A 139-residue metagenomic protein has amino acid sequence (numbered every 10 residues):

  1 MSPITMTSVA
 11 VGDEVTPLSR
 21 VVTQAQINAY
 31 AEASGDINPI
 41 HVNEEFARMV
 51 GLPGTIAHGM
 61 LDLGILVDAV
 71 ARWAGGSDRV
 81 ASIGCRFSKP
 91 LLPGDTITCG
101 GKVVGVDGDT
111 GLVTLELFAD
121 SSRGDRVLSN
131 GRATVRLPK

Functional and structural regions predicted by a protein language model:
M1-V15, L91-K139: HotDog/MaoC-like acyl-thioester-processing domains
S2-R79: Hot-dog-fold acyl-thioester-processing enzymes
V22, F87, V135-L137: Hydrophobic residues in beta-strands and at strand termini
H41-F46, V80-S82, D109-G111, R123-R126: Glycine-rich loops and low-complexity Gly/Arg-rich segments that provide flexible linkers or classic glycine-based
R72-D95, C99: Mid-chain, well-packed structural core segment of small domains
